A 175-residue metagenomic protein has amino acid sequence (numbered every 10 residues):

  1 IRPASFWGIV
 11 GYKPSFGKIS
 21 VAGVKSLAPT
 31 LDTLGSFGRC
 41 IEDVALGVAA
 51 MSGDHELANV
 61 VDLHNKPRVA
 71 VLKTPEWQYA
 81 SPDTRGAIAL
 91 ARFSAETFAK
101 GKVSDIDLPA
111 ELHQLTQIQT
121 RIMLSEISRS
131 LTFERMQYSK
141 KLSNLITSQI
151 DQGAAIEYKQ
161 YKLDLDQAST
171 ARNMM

Functional and structural regions predicted by a protein language model:
I1-V48: Short glycine/serine-rich loop segments
F6-I9, H113, Q117-M123: Short low-complexity, flexible loop/linker segments enriched in glycine and/or proline with clustered acidic
G17, V24, S36-E42, A49-L57 (+4 more regions): Generic secondary-structure signature for well-ordered alpha-helical cores
L31-L34, W77-Q78, R85, A154 (+2 more regions): Active-site oxyanion-binding pockets that recognize sulfate/phosphate
T33, A50-Q119: Gly/Ser-rich, acidic/histidine-flanked active-site/gating loops
D43-L46, A87-L90, L163-T170, M174: A non-catalytic, amphipathic alpha-helix used as a structural packing/dimerization or gating element in enzyme scaffolds
H55-A58, A171-M175: A generic local structural motif
K66-R68, R121-R172: Short helix-loop capping/hinge segments that flank enzyme active sites or metal/cofactor-binding pockets
